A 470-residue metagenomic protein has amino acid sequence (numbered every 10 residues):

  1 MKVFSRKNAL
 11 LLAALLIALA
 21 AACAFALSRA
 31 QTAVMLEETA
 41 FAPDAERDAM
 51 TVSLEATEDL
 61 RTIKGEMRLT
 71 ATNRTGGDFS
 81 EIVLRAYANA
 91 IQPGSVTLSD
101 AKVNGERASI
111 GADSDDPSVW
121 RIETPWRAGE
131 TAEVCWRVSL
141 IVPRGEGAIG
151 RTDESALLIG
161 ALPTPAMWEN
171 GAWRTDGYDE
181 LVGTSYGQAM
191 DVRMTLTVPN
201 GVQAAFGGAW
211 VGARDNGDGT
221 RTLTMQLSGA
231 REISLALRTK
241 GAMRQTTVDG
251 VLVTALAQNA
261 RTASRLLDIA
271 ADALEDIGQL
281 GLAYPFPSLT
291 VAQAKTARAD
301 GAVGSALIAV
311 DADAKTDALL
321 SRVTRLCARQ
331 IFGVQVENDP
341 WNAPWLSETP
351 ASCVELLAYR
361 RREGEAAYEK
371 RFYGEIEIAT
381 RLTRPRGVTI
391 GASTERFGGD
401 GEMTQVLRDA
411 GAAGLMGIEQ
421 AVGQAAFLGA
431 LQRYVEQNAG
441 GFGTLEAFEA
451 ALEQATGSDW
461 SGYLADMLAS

Functional and structural regions predicted by a protein language model:
N8-K64: N-terminal, polar/Ser/Thr-rich
T70-Q92, D179-T184, Q188-P199, E446: Surface-exposed beta-strand/loop patches in extracellular or lumenal glycoproteins
R74, M190-Q203, M225-A230, Q258-L289 (+4 more regions): Zn2+-dependent metallopeptidase catalytic core
A90-S155, G219: A surface-exposed beta-strand-loop module
R137-S234, K240: Extended, low-hydrophobicity, Ser/Thr/Pro/Gly-biased non-transmembrane segments
M194, A242-A343: Juxtacatalytic substrate-recognition/specificity segment
A273, I277, A306-D313, A343-G387 (+1 more regions): Post-HExxH zinc-binding segment in Zn-dependent metallohydrolases
A366-Y368, M403-S470: Amphipathic alpha-helical substructures
